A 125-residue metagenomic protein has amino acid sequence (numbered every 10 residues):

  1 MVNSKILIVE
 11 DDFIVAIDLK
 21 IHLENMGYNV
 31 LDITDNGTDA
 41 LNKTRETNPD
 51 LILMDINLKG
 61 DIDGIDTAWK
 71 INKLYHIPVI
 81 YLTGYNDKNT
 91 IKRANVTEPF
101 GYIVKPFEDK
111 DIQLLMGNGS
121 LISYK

Functional and structural regions predicted by a protein language model:
M1-K5, K110-K125: Non-catalytic signal-transmission and effector/linker regions of two-component phosphorelay proteins
E10: Conserved acidic carboxylate
F13-D32: Two-component/phosphorelay signaling modules centered on CheY-like receiver
K20, I33-L51: Acidic, metal-coordinating helix/loop segments flanking the phosphotransfer/catalytic sites of two-component signaling
N36, I62-D66: Acidic catalytic/metal-coordinating carboxylates
D55-I56, T83: Active-site residues of response regulator receiver
D66, K73, N86-V104, K110 (+1 more regions): Alpha4 helix (beta4-alpha4-beta5 surface) of REC/receiver domains from two-component response regulators
H76-N86: A short, hydrophobic beta-strand element within the central beta-sheet of small alpha/beta folds
